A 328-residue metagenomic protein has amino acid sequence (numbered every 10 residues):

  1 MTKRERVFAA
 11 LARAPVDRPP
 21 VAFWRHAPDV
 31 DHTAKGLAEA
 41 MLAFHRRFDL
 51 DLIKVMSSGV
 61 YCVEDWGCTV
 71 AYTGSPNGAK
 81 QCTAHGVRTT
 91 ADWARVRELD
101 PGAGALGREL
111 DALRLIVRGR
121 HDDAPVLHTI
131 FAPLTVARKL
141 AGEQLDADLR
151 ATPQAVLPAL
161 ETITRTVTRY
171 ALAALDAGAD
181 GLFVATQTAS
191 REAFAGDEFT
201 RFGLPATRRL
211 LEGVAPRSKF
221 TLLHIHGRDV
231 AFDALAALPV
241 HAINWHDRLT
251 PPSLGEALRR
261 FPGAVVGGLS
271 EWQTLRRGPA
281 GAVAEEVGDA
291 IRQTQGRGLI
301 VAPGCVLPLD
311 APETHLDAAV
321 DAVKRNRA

Functional and structural regions predicted by a protein language model:
M1-P28, A40, C82, D100-A328: Active-site loop segments of alpha/beta catalytic cores
D29-H32, K54, Y61-T73, V136-A137: Short active-site-adjacent helix-start/loop capping segments
T33, G86-T90, P279: Intrinsic-disorder/low-complexity, polar/charged segments
A34-G59, V63: Segments that shape or occlude catalytic/ligand-binding pockets
V55, T69, Q81, T250-P251: A generic signature of intrinsically disordered, low-complexity regions enriched in glycine/proline and charged/polar
Y61-A105, L115-R118, D122-D123: A contiguous, low-structure linker/loop signature
